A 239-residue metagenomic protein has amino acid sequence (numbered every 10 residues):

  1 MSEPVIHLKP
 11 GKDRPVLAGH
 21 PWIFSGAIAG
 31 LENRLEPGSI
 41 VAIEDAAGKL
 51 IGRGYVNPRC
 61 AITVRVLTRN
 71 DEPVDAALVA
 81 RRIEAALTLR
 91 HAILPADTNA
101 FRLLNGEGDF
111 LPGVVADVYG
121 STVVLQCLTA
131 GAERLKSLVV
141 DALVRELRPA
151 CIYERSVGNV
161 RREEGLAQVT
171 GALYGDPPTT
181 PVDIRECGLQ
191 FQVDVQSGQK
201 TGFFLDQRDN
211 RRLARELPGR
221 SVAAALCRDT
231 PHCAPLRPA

Functional and structural regions predicted by a protein language model:
M1-G120: Non-catalytic accessory regions of SAM-dependent methyltransferases
D75-R82, G131, L135-V139: Short amphipathic alpha-helical segments
L104-D117, E133-F203: Non-catalytic substrate-recognition/targeting regions of SAM-dependent transferases
S121, F191, N210: Conserved hydrophobic/aromatic pocket- or pore-lining residues that grip, position, or stack substrates in active sites
T122-C127: Carbohydrate-binding surface patches
Q196-G219: Conserved SAM-binding loop and adjacent beta-strand
R211-A239: Conserved SAM/SAH cofactor-binding pocket of Class I
